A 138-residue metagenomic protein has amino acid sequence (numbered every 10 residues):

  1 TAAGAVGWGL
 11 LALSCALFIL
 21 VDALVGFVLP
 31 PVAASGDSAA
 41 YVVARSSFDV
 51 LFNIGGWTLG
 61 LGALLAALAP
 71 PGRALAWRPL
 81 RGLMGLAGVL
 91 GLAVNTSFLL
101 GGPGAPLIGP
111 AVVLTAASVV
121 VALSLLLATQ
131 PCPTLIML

Functional and structural regions predicted by a protein language model:
T1-L138: Hydrophobic, aromatic-enriched alpha-helical segments typical of multi-pass transmembrane helices
